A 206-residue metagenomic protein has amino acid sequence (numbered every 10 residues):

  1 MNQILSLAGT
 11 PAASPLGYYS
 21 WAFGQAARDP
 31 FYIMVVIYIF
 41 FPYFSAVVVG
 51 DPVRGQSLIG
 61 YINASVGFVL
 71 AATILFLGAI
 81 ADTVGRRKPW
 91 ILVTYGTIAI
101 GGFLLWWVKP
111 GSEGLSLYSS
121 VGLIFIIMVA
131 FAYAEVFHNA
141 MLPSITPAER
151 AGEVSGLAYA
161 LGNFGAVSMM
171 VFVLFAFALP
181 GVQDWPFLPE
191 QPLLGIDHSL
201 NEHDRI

Functional and structural regions predicted by a protein language model:
L7-A71: Helix-loop boundary and gating motifs at the non-cytosolic
P52-G55, R87, F175-I206: A membrane-interface helix-boundary motif in multi-pass transporters
I59-A79, I100, M170: Central cavity-lining transmembrane alpha-helices of secondary-active solute carriers, predominantly the Major
A71, L92-G114: C-terminal ends and interior cores of transmembrane alpha-helices in multi-pass membrane transporters/permeases
A81-T97: Cytoplasmic membrane-interface "Motif A"-like loop-to-helix N-cap segments of 12-TM Major Facilitator Superfamily
L123, V129-A160: Cytoplasmic helix-loop-helix junction between adjacent transmembrane helices in 12-TM secondary transporters
S155-F177: Glycine-rich segments within core transmembrane alpha-helices of 12-TM secondary carriers
